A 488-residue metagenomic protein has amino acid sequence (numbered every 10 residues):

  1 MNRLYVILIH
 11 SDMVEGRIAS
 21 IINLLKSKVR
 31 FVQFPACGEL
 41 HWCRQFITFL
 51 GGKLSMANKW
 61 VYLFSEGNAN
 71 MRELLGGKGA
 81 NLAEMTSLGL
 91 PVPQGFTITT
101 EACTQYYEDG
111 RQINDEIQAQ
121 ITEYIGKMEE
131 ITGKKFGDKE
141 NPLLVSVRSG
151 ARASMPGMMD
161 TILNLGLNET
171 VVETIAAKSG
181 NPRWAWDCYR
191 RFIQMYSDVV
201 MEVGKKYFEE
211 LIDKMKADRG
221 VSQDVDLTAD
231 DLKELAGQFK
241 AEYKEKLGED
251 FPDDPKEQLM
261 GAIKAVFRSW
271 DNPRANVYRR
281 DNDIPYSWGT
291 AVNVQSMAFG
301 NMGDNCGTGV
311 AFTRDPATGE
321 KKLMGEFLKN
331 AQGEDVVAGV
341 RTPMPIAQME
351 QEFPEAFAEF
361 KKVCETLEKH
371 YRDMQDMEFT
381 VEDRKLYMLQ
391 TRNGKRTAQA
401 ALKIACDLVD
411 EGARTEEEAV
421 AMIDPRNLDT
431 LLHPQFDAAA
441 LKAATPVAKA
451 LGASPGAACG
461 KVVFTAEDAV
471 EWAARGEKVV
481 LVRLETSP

Functional and structural regions predicted by a protein language model:
L8-S11, L24, P35, L50: Short hydrophobic targeting helices and cationic amphipathic motifs that mediate membrane/organellar targeting
C37-S55: Short, Lys/Arg-enriched N-terminal segments with co-localized hydrophobic residues within the first ~10-30 amino acids
G51-A443, E471, E477-V480, S487: Nucleotide/phosphate-binding sheet-loop regions of phosphoryl- and nucleotidyl-transfer enzymes
G452-S487: Extended, non-globular alpha-helical segments
